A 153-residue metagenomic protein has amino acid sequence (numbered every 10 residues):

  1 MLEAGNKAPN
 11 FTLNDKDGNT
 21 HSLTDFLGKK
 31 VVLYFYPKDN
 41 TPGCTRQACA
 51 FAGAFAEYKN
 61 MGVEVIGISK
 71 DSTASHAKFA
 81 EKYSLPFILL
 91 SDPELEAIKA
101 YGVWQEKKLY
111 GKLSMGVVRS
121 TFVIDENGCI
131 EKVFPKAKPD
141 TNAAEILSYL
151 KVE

Functional and structural regions predicted by a protein language model:
M1-E153: Chalcogenol-based redox active-site neighborhoods
